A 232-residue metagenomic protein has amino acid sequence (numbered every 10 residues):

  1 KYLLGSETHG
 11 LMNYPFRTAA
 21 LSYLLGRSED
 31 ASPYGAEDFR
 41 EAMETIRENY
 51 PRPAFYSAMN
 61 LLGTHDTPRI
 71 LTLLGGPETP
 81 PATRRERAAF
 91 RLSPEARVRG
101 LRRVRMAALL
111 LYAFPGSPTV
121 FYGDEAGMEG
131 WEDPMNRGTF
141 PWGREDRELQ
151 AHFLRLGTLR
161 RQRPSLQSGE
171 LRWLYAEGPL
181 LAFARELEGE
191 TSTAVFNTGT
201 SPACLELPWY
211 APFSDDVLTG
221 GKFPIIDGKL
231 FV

Functional and structural regions predicted by a protein language model:
K1-A58, E129-R155, E186, P208-Y210: Active-site-proximal helices and loops of the catalytic beta/alpha 8
G5, N60-L92, A108-R147: Aromatic/acidic polysaccharide-binding cleft in carbohydrate-active enzymes
P15, L62, L218-G221: Residues at the C-termini of beta-strands that transition into short coil/loop
A31-I46, P80-V104, Q162: Aromatic-anchored helix/helix-loop segment that forms the rim or "lid" of small-molecule/cofactor binding pockets
R47, M59, L71, A108-Y112 (+1 more regions): Non-transmembrane alpha-helical segments in soluble domains of secreted/periplasmic/extracellular proteins
G100-L101, A113-V120, D124-V232: Carbohydrate-interacting/catalytic domains
